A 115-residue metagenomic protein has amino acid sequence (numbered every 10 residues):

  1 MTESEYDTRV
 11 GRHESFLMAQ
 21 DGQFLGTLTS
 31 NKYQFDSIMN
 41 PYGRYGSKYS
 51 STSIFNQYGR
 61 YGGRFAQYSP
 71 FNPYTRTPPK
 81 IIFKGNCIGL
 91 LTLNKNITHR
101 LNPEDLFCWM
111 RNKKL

Functional and structural regions predicted by a protein language model:
M1-L115: Repetitive, compositionally biased segments used for assembly/scaffolding
